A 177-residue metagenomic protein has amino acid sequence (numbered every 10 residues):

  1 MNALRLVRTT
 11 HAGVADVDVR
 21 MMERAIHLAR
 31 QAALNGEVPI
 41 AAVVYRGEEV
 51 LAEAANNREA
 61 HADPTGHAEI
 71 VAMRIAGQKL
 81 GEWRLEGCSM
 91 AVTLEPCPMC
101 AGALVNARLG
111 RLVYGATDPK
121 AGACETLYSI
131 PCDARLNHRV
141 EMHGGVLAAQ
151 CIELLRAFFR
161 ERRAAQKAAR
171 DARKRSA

Functional and structural regions predicted by a protein language model:
M1-A32, A103-A177: Zinc-dependent deaminase
V17, V38-I40: Short loop/turn microsegments at loop-to-beta-strand junctions
I40-E48: Short beta-strand scaffold segments in enzyme catalytic cores
A60-I70: A short, polar/charged loop-to-alpha-helix boundary motif
E82-E95: Immediate flanking context of iron-sulfur cluster ligation sites
L94-A101, N106: Conserved redox-active cysteine motifs that mediate thiol-disulfide chemistry, especially di-cysteine Cys-X(1-2)-Cys
